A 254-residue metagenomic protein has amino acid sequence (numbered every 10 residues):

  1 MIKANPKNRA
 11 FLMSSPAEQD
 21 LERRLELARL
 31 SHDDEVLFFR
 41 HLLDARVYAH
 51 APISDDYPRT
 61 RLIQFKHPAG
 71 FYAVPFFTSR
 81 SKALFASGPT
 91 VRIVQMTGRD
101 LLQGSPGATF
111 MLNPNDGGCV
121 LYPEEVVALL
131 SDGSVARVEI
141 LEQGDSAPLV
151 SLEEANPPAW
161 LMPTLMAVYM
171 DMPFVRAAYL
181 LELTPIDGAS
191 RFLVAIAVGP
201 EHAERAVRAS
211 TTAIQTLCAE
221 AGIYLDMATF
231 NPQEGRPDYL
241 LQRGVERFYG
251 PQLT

Functional and structural regions predicted by a protein language model:
I2-T254: An interfacial alpha-helical scaffold signature
